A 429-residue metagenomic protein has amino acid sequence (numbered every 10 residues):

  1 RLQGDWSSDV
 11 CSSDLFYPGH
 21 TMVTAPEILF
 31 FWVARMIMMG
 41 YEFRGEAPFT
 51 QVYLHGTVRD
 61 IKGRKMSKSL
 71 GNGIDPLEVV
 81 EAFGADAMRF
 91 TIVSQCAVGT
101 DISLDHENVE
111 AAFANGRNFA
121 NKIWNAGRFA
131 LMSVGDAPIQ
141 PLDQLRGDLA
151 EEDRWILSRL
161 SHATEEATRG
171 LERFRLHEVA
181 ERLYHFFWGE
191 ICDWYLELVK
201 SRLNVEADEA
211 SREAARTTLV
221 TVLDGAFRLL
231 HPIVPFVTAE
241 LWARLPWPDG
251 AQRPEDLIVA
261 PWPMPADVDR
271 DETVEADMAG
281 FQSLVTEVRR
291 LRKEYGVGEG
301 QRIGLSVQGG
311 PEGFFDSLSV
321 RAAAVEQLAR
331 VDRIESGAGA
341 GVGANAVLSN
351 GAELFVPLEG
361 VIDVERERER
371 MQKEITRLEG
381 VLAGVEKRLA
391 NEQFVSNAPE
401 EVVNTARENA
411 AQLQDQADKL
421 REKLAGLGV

Functional and structural regions predicted by a protein language model:
R1-V10: Single conserved hydrophobic/aromatic residue that forms the stacking wall/gate of nucleotide- or nucleobase-binding
V23, E107-F113, H162-L183, A226 (+2 more regions): Extended, non-catalytic structural segments that build the interaction scaffolds of large macromolecular assemblies
I28-G45, V285-L291: Metal-dependent nuclease catalytic cores in nucleic-acid-processing enzymes, especially RNase H-like/related
V58-K62, M66, L70-G147, W247-R253 (+2 more regions): Catalytic adenosine-cofactor/nucleotide-binding cores of aminoacyl-tRNA synthetases and other
D60, A137-T168, L196-T286, S306-P311: Acidic, turn-prone loop/beta-hairpin segments
V93, N118-L131, E151-A163, E181-R202 (+4 more regions): Core structural elements
A120, L160, T164, L183-W188 (+5 more regions): Short amphipathic alpha-helical coiled-coil/interface segments
R244-V429: C-terminal low-complexity, glycine/proline- and small-hydrophobic-enriched intrinsically disordered tails that act as
